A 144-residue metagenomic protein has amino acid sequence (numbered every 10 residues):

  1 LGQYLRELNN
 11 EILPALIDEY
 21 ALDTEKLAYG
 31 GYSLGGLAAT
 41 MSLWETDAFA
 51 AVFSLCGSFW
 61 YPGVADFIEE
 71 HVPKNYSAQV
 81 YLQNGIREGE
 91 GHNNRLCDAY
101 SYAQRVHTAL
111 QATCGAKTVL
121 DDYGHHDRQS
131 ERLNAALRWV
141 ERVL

Functional and structural regions predicted by a protein language model:
L1-L144: Non-catalytic cap/lid and distal C-terminal segments of serine-dependent acyl enzymes
